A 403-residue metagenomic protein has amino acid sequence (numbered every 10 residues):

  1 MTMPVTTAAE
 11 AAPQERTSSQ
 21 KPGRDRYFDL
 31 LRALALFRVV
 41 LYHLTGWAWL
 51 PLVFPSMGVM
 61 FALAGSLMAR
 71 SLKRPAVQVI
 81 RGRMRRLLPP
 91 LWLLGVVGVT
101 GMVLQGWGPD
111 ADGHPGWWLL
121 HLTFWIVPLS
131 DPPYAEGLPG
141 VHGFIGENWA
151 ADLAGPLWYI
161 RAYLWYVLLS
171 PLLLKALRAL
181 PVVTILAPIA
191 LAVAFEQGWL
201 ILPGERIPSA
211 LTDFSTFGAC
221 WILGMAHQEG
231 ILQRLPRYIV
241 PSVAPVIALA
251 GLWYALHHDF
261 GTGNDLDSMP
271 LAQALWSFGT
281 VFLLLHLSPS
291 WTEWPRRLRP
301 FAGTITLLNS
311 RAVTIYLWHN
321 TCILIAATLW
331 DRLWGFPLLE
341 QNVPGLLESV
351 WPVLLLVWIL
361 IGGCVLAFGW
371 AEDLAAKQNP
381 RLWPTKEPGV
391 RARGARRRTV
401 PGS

Functional and structural regions predicted by a protein language model:
T2-S403: Alpha-helical transmembrane segments and their immediate juxtamembrane cytosolic regions
